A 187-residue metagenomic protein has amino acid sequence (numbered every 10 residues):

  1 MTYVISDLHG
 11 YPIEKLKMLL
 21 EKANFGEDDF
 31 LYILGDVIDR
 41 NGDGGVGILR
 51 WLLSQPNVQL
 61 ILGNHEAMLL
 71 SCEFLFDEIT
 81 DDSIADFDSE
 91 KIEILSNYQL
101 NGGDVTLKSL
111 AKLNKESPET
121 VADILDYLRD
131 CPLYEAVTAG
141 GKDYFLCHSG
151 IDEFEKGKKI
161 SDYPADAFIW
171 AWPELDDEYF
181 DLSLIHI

Functional and structural regions predicted by a protein language model:
M1, G26-D28, Q55-N57, G141-K142 (+1 more regions): A general structural motif
M1-L49, H186: N-terminal active-site segment of His-dependent metallophosphoesterases
D7, D36, G63-N64, T106 (+2 more regions): Divalent metal-coordination and catalytic microenvironments
H9-G10, D39, E66-A67, G150-F154: Short, solvent-exposed loop/turn segments at secondary-structure junctions
G42-G44, L70-C72, K156-G157: Short glycine-/acidic-enriched loop or helix-start segments at secondary-structure transitions that form or flank
L49-L53, L125: Short amphipathic alpha-helical segments and helix-helix/interface helices
V58-K115: A basic- and aromatic-enriched beta-loop-alpha substructure that forms the phosphate/nucleotide- and DNA/RNA-contacting
L100-I185: Acidic, His/Gly-enriched loop-helix segments that form or flank divalent-metal centers in metallo-dependent hydrolases
